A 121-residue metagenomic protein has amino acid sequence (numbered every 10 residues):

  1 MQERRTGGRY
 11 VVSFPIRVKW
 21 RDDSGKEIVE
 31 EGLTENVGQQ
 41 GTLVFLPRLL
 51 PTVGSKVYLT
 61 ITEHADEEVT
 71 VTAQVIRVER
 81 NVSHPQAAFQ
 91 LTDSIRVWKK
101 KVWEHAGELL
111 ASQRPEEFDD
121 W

Functional and structural regions predicted by a protein language model:
M1-W121: Structured alpha-helical
